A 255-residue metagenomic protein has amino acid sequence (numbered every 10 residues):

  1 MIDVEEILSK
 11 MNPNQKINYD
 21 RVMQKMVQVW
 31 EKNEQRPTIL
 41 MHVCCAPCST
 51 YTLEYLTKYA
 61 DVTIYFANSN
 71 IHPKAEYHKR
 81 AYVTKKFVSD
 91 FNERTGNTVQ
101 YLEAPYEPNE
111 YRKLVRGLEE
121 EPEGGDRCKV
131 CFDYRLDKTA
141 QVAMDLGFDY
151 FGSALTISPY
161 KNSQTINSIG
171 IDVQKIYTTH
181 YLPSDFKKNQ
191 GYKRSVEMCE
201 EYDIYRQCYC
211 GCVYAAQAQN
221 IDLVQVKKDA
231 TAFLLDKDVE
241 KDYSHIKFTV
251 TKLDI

Functional and structural regions predicted by a protein language model:
I2-Y51, Y59-I255: Nucleotide-activated chemistry modules centered on ATP-dependent adenylation/adenylyltransferase
L56: Aromatic pocket-lining residues of Rossmann-like dinucleotide-binding sites
